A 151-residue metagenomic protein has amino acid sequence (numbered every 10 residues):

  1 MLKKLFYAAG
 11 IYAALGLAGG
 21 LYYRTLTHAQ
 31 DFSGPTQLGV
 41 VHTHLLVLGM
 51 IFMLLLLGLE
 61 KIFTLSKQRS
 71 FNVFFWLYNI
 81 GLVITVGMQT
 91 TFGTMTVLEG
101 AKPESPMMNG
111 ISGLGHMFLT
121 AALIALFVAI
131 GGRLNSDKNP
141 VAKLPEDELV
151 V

Functional and structural regions predicted by a protein language model:
M1-V151: Hydrophobic alpha-helical transmembrane segments of multi-pass integral membrane proteins
